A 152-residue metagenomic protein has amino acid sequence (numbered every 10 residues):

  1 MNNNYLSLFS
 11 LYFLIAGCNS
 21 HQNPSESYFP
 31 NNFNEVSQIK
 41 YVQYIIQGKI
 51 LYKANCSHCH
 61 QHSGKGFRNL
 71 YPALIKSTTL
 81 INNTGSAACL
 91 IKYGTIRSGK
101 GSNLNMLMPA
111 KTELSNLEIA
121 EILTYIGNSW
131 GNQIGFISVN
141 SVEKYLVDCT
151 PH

Functional and structural regions predicted by a protein language model:
M1-N2, N19: N-terminal hydrophobic targeting signals that begin at the initiator methionine
N2-L11: Sec-dependent signal peptide recognition, specifically the positively charged N-region followed immediately by
I15-G17: C-terminal motif of bacterial Sec signal peptides marking the signal peptidase cleavage site
Q22-L51: Electrostatic cytochrome c docking/interface patches
Y41-F67, I81-Y93: Sequence/structural segment immediately N-terminal to covalent heme-attachment motifs in c-type and related
R68-I75, I96-T150: Axial heme c-ligation environment in periplasmic c-type cytochrome domains
T78: Cys-nucleophile CN-hydrolase/nitrilase-fold catalytic domain and related Cys-dependent amidase chemistry that acts on
